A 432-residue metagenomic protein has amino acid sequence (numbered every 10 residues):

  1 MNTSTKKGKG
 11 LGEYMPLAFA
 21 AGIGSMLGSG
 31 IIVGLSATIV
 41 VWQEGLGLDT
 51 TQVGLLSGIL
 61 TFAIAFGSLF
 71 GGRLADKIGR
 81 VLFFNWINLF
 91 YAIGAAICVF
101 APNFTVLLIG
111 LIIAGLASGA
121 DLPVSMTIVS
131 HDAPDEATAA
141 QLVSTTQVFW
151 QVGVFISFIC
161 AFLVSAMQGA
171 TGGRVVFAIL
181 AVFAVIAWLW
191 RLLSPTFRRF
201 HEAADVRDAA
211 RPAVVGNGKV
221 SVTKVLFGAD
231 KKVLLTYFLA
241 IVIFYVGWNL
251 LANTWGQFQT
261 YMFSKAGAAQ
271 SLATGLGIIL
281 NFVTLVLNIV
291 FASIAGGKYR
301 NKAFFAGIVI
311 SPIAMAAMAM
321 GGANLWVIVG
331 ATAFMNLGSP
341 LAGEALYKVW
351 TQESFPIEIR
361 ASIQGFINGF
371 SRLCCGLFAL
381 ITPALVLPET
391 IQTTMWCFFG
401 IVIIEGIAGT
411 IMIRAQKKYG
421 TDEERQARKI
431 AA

Functional and structural regions predicted by a protein language model:
P16-T50, A252-Q259: Extracytoplasmic
L35-S36, K232-N288: Extracytoplasmic gate region of multi-pass secondary transporters
G47, G79, F100-V106, G321-A323: Helix-breaking motifs and short loop linkers at transmembrane-helix boundaries and internal kinks in secondary membrane
F66-P102: Conserved MFS/SLC helix-loop-helix module at the cytosolic interface between two early adjacent transmembrane helices
S68-G79, L287-Y299: Helix-to-loop junctions at the C-terminal end of transmembrane segments in multipass secondary transporters
G110-V148: Cytoplasmic helix-loop-helix junction between adjacent transmembrane helices in 12-TM secondary transporters
T138-F162, F183, N368-F378: Glycine-rich segments within core transmembrane alpha-helices of 12-TM secondary carriers
R174-R191, M395-I411: Symmetry-related core transmembrane helices of the 12-TM Major Facilitator Superfamily/SLC fold
